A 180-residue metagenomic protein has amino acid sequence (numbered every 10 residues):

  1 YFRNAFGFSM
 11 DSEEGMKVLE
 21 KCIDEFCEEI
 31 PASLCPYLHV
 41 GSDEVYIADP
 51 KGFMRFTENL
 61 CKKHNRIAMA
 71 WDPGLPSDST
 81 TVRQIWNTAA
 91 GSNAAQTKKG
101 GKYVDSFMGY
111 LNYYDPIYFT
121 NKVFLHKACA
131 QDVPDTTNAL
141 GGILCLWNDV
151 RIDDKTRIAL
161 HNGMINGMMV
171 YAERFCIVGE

Functional and structural regions predicted by a protein language model:
F2-V82, W86-A95: Active-site neighborhood of glycoside hydrolase catalytic domains
S77-S79, N87-E180: Flexible, acidic glycine-rich loops studded with aromatic residues
